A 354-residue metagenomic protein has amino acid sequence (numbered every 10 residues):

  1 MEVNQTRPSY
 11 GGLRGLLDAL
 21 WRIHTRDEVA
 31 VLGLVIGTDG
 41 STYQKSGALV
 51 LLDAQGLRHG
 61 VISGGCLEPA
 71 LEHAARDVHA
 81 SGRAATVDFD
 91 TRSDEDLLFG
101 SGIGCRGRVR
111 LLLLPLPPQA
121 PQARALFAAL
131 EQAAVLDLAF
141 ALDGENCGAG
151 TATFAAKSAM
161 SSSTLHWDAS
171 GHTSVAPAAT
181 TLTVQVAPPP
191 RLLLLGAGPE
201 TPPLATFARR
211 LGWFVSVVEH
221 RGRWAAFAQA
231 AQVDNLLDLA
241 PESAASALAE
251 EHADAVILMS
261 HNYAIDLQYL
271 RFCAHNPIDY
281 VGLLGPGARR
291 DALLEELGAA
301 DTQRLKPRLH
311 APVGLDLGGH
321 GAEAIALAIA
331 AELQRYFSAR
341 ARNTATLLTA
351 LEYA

Functional and structural regions predicted by a protein language model:
E2-H220, W224-N235, E251-A255, Q268 (+2 more regions): Segments forming oxygen-rich coordination pockets for charged ligands
G64, A197, N262-Y263, P286 (+1 more regions): Short beta->alpha junction loops/turns
P190, L195, M259-S260, L283-L284 (+1 more regions): Thr-Gly-centered strand-to-loop micro-motif
V218-E219, A255, S260-D266, R271-E296: ADP-ribose/adenylate-binding Rossmann-like module
A231-Q232, N276-P277, L305: Short, structured coil segments at secondary-structure junctions
V233-S243: Glycine-rich, highly charged phosphate/nucleotide-binding loops
P241-H252: Short amphipathic alpha-helix with an adjacent loop that forms part of the alpha/beta core around
L283-A354: Adenosine-phosphate binding glycine-rich loop
